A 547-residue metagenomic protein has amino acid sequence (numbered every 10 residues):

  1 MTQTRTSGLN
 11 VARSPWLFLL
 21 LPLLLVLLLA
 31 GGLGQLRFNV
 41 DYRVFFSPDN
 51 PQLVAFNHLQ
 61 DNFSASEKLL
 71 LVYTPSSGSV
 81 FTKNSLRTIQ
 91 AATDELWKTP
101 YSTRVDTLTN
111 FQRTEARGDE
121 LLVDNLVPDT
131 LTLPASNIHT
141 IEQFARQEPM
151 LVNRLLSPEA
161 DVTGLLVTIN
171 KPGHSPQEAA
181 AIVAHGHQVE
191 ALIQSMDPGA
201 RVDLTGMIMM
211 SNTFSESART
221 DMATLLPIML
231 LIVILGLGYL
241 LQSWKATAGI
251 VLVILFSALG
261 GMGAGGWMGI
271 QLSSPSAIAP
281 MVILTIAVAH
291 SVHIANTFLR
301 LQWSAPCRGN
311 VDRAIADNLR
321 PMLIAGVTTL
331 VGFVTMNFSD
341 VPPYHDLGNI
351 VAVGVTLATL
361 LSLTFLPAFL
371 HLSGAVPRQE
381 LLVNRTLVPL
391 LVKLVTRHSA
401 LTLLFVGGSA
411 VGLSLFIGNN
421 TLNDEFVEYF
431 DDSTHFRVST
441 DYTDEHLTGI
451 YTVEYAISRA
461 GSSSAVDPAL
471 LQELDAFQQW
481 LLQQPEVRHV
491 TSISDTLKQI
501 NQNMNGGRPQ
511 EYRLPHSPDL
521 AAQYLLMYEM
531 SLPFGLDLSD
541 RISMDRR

Functional and structural regions predicted by a protein language model:
M1-F38, P367-A368, Q379-F426, T434 (+1 more regions): Signature of alpha-helical transmembrane segments and their immediate interfacial
L21, N84-G164, I169, A181-I182 (+3 more regions): Alpha-helical transmembrane helix bundles of large polytopic membrane transport and channel proteins
P22-L29, M229-L237, V253, S257 (+5 more regions): Alpha-helical transmembrane segments of integral membrane proteins
N57, D61, R87, T132-W244 (+3 more regions): Extracytoplasmic
A246-I294: Hydrophobic transmembrane alpha-helices and their membrane-interface caps in long multi-pass transport proteins
W267, L284-N296, L319-F338, P343-L382: Transmembrane alpha-helices and their membrane-interface boundaries in multi-pass membrane transporters and channels
L301-V327: Helix-loop junctions and hydrophobic alpha-helical segments within the transmembrane domains of large membrane
S399-L520: Juxtamembrane segments of multi-pass membrane proteins
